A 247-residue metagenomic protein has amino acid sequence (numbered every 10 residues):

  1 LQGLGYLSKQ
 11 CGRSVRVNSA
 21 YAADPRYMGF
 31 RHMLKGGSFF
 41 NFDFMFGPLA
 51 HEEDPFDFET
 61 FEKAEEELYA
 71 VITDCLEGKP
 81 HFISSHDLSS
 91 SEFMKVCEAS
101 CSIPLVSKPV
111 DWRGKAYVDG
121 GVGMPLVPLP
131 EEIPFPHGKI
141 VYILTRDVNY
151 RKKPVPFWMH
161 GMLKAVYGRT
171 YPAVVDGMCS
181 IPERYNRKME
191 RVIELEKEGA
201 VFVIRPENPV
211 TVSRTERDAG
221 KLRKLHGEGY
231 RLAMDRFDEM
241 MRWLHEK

Functional and structural regions predicted by a protein language model:
L1-C11, P136-V141, S180-K247: Catalytic domains of lipid- and phosphate-ester/thioester hydrolases
L1-E52, F82-S85, S90-E98, V141-L144: Patatin-like phospholipase
E53-E67: A short alpha-helix-loop-beta-strand transition element characteristic of N-terminal alpha/beta dinucleotide-binding
E65-P80: Internal, conserved structured core segments that host functional sites
V71-T73, H86, T145, E207: Structured loops at beta-to-helix junctions and adjacent beta-edge loops in soluble globular domains
G78, V148, P209-V212: A short, flexible beta-alpha/helix-coil linker loop
H81-I83, K152-V155, R214-T215: Short, well-ordered secondary-structure micro-motifs
D87-V203, G229-M234: Conserved catalytic block of serine-dependent lipid acyl chemistry
